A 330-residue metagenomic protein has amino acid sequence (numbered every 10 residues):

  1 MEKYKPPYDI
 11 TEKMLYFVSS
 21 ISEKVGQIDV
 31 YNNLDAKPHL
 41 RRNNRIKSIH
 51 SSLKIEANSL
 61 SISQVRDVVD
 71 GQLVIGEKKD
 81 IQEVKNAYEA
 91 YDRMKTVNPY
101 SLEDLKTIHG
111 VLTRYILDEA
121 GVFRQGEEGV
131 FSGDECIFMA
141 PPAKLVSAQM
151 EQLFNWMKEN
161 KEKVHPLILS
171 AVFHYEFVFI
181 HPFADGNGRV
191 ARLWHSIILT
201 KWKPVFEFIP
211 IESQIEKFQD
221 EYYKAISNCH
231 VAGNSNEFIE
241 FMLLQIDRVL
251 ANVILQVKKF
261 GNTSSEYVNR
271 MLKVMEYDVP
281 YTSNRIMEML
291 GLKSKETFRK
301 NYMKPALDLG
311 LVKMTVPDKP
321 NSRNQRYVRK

Functional and structural regions predicted by a protein language model:
M1-K330: FIC/Doc superfamily catalytic core
